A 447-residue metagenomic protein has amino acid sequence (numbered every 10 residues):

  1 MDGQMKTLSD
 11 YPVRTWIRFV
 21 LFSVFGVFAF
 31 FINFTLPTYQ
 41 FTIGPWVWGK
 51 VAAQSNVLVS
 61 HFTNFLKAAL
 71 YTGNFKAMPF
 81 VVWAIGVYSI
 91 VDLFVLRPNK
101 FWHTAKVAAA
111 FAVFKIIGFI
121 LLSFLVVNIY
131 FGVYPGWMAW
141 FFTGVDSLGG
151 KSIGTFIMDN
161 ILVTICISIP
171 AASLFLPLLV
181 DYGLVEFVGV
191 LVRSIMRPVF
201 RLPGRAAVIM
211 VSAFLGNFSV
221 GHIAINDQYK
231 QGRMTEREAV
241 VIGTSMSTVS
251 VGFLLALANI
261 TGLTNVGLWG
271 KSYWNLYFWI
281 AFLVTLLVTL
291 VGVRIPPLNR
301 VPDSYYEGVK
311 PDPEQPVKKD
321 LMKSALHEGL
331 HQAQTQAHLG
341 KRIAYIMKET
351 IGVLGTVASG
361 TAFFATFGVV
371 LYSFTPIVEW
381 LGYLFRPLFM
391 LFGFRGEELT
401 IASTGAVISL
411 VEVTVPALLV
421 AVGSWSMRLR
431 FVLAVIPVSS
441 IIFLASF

Functional and structural regions predicted by a protein language model:
Q4-V24: N-terminal membrane topogenic signal
V24, T235-I260, N265, T285-T289 (+2 more regions): C-terminal transmembrane helix pair
V24-G44, F124-N128: Alpha-helical transmembrane segments of multi-pass membrane proteins
F30-Y39, F101, A256-A325, T361 (+1 more regions): Juxtamembrane and boundary regions of transmembrane helices in multi-pass small-molecule transporters and channels
Y39, V91-W102, S123-K151: Transmembrane alpha-helix boundary signature
Q40-T63, Q332-S424: Transmembrane helical segments that form the transport core of multi-pass membrane transport proteins
F156, N160, I169-L178, A281 (+2 more regions): Selected transmembrane alpha-helices and immediately adjacent juxtamembrane segments of polytopic inner-membrane
V180-T248, L418-M427: Hydrophobic transmembrane alpha-helices that form the pore/transport pathway of multi-pass ion and small-solute
